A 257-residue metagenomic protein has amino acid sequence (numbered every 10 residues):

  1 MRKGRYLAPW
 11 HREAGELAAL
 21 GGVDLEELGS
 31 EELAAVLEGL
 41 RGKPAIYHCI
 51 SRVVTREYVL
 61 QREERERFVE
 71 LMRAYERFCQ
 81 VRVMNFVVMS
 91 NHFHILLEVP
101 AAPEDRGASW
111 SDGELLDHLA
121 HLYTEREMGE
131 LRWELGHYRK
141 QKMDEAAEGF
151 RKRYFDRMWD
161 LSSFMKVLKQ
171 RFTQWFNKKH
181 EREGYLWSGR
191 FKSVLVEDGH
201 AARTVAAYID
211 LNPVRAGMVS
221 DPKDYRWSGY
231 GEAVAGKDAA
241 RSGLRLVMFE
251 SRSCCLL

Functional and structural regions predicted by a protein language model:
M1-L257: Short catalytic/metal-binding and nucleic-acid-binding patches
